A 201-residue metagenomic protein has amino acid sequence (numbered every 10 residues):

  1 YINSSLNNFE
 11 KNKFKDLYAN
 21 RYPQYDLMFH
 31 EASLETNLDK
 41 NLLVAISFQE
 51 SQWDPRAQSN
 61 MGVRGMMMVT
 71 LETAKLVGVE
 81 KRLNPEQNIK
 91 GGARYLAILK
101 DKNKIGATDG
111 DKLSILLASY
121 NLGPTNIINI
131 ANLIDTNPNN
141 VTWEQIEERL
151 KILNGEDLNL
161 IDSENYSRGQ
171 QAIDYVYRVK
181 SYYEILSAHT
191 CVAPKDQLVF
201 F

Functional and structural regions predicted by a protein language model:
Y1-H30, F200: N-terminal export signals and maturation junctions of secreted/periplasmic proteins
N7-E10, S51-N60, L99-I105, L122-T136: Secretory-pathway/luminal and periplasmic proteins that interact with or process carbohydrate-rich
N12-N20, F29-A32, P55-A57, K75-P85 (+3 more regions): Second-shell loop/turn segments in exported
Q24, L38-L43, M61-R64, L113 (+1 more regions): Extracytoplasmic
L34-D54, I89-A93, L116-L122, V179: Short, functionally critical alpha-helical segments immediately adjacent to catalytic or ligand/cofactor-binding
L42-V44, L83, K104-L117, V192-K195: Surface-exposed patches in mature extracellular/periplasmic domains of secreted proteins
R56-E80, Q87-I98, G155, V179: Substrate-binding/active-site groove segments that recognize and process beta-1,4-linked N-acetyl-hexosamine
D111-L186: Catalytic and substrate-binding regions of cell-wall glycan-acting enzymes that process beta-1,4-linked
